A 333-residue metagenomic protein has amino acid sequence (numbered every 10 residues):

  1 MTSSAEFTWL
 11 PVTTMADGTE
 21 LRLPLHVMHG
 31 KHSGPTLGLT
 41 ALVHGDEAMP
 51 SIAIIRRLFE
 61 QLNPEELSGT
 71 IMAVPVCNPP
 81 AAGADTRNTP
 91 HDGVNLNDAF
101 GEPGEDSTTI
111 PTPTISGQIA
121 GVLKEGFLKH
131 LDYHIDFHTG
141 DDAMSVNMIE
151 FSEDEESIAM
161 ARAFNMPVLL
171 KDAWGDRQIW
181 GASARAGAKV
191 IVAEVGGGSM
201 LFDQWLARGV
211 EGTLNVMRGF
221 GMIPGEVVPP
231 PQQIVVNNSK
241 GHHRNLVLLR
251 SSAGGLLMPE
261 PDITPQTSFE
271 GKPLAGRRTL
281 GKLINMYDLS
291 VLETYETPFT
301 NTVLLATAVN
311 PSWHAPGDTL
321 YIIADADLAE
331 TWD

Functional and structural regions predicted by a protein language model:
M1-D333: Structured catalytic-domain cores with a bias toward divalent-metal coordination
